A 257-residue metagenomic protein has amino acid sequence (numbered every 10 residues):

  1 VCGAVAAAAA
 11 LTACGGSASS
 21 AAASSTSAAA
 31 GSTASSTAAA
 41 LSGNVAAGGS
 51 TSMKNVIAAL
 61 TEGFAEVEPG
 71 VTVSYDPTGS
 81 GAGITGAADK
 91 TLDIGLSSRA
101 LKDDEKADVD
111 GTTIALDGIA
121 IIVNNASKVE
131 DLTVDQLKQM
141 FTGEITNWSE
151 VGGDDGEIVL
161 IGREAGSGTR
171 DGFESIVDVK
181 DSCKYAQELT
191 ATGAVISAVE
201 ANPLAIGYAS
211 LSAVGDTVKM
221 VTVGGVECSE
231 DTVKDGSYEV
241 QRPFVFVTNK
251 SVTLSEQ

Functional and structural regions predicted by a protein language model:
V1-A6: Sec-dependent N-terminal signal peptides
A9-A13: C-terminal motif of bacterial Sec signal peptides marking the signal peptidase cleavage site
G15-S24, A28-Q257: Exported/periplasmic ABC-transporter solute-binding proteins
